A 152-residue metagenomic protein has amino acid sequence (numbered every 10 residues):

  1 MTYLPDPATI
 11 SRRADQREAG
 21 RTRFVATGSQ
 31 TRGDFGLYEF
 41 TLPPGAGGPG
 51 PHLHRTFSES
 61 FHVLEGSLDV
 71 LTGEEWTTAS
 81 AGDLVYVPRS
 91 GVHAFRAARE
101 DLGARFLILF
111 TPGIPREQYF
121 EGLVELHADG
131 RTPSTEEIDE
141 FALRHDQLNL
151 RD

Functional and structural regions predicted by a protein language model:
R13, E74-V92: Short acidic-glycine-tyrosine-enriched beta hairpin
R13-P51, F57-S58: A short glycine-rich, His/Asp/Glu-containing loop-to-beta-strand
F24, L37-T41, S60, W76 (+2 more regions): Conserved hydrophobic/aromatic beta-strand scaffold that supports enzyme active sites
E39-P43, L53-L71, L109-F110: Short, conserved beta-strand element in jelly-roll/cupin
A46-G47, H54, L68, A94 (+1 more regions): Hydrophobic small-molecule pocket/channel-lining residues, especially in calycin-type beta-barrels
P49-P51, T72-T77: Short beta-strand segments
S80, R89-E117: Ligand-binding loop in jelly-roll beta-barrel domains
E121-D152: Acidic/histidine-enriched, glycine/proline-rich intrinsically disordered or flexible terminal extensions
